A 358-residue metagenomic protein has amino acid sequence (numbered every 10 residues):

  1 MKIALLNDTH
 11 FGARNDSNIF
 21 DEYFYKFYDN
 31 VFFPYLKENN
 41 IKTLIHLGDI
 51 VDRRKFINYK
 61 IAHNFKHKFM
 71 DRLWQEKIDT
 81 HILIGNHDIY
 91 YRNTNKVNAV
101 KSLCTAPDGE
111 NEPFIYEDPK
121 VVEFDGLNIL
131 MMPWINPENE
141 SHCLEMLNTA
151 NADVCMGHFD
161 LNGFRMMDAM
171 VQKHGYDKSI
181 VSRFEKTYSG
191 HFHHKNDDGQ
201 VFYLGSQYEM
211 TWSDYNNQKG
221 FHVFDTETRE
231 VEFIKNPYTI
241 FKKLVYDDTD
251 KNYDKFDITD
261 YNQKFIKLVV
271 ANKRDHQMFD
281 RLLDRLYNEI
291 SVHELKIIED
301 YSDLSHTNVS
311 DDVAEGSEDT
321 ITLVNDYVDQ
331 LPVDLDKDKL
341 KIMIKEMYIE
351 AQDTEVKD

Functional and structural regions predicted by a protein language model:
M1-A4: Extreme N-terminal starter segment of soluble prokaryotic enzymes
D8, L44, D49, F65 (+7 more regions): Divalent metal-coordination and catalytic microenvironments
T9, A13-K120, I180-F184: Core catalytic region of metal-dependent phosphoesterases/phosphodiesterases, especially metallo-beta-lactamase-like
H10-R14, D52-K55, I82-N93, V122 (+4 more regions): Active-site environment of divalent metal-dependent phosphoester hydrolases
L73-E76, M146-A150, K178-R183, T259-Y261: Short, conserved loop/helix-junction motifs that constitute active-site signature segments in enzyme catalytic cores
D88-S179: Conserved catalytic scaffold of divalent metal-dependent phosphoesterases
M167-F233: Conserved beta-sheet core of the metallophosphoesterase superfamily
T226-D358: Accessory, non-catalytic peripheral segments of nucleic-acid enzymes
